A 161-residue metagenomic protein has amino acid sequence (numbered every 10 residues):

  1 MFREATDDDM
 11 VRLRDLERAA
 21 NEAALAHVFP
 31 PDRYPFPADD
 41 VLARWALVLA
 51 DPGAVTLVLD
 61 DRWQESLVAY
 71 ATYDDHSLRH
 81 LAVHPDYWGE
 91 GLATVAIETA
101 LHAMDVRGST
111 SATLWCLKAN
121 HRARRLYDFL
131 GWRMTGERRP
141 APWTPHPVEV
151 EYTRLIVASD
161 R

Functional and structural regions predicted by a protein language model:
M1-D15: A short beta-loop-alpha structural element at the N-terminal edge of CoA-dependent acyl/N-acetyltransferase catalytic
R18-W45: Conserved GNAT-fold acetyl-CoA-binding loop/helix
L42-V58, S77: A short helix-loop-beta-strand connector motif used in the catalytic cores of GNAT acetyltransferases and, in some
G53-A69: Conserved beta-hairpin
E65-S77, A82: Conserved beta-strand in the GNAT
Y87, G91-T99: Conserved acetyl-CoA pyrophosphate-binding loop and the N-cap/start of the following alpha-helix in GNAT-like
W88, L114-R124, P140-P147: Conserved beta-strand-loop-alpha-helix junction that forms the acyl-donor binding cleft
M104-W115: Conserved GNAT acetyl-CoA-binding A-motif
